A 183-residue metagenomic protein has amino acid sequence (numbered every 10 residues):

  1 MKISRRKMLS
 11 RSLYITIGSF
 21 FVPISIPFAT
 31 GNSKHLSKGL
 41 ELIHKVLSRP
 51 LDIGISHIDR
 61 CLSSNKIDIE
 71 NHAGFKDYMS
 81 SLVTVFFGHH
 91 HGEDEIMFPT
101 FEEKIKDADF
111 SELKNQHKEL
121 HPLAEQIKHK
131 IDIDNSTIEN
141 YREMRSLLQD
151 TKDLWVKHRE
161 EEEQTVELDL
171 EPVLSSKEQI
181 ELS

Functional and structural regions predicted by a protein language model:
K2-S183: Small-residue-biased structural context
